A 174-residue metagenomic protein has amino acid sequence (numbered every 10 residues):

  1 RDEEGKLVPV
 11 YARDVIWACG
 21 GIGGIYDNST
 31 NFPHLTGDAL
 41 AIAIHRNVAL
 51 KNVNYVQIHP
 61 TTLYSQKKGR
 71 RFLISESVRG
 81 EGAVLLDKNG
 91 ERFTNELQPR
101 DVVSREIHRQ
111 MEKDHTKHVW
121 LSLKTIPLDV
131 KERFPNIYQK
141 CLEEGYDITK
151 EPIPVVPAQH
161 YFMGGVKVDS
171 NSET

Functional and structural regions predicted by a protein language model:
R1, R46, L86-D87, V168-D169: Hydrophobic alpha-helical segments, especially N-terminal targeting/anchoring helices
E4-D14: Core beta-strand elements of the Rossmann-like FAD/NAD(P) dinucleotide-binding domain in flavoenzyme oxidoreductases
K6-L7, Q159-T174: FAD-binding beta-loop-beta segment adjacent to the flavin cofactor pocket
A12-D14, A18-G23, Y146: Glycine-/small-residue-rich beta->alpha transition segments that form the dinucleotide
I25-R46: A conserved FAD-binding loop/helix module that cradles the flavin
I42, V48-Q159: An anion/pyrophosphate-binding glycine-rich loop and adjacent beta-alpha core in soluble alpha-beta enzymes
